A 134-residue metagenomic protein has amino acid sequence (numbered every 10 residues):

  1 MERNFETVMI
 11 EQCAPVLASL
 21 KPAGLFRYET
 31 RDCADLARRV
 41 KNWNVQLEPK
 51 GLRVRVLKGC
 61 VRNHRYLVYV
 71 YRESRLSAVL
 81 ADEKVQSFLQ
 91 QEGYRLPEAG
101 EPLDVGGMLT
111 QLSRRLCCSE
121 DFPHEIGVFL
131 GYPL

Functional and structural regions predicted by a protein language model:
M1-R114, L134: A conserved ligand/cofactor-binding region detector
T110-Y132: Internal, well-folded beta-alpha domain core
